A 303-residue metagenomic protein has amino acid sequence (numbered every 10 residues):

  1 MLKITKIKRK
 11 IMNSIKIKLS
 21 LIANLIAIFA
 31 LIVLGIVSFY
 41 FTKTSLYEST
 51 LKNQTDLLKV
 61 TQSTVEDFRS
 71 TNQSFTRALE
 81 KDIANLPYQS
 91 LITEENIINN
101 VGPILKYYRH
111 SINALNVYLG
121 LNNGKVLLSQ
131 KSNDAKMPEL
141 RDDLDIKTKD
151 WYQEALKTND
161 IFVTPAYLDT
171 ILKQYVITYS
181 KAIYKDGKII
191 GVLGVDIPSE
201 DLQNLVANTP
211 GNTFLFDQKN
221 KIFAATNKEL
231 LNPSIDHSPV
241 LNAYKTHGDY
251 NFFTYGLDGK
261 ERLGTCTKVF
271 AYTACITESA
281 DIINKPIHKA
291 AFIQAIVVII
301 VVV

Functional and structural regions predicted by a protein language model:
M1-N13: Non-catalytic regulatory/interaction regions at protein termini and inter-domain linkers
I4-T5, K52-V60, D67-D160: Extracytoplasmic/periplasmic sensory segments of membrane signal-transduction proteins
N13-L91, A271: Juxtamembrane extracytoplasmic/periplasmic/luminal helical "stalk" adjacent to the first N-terminal
S20, N24, I28, L215 (+2 more regions): Cytoplasm-proximal transmembrane signaling helix
I98-S111, K188, V192-L230: Solvent-exposed, extracytoplasmic
H110-S111, N122-I197, L202-L205, T254-L257: Extracytoplasmic/periplasmic ligand-binding sensor regions of membrane-associated signaling proteins
G124-N133, N220-N227, G264-C266: Amphipathic coiled-coil signal-relay and dimerization helices
K219, K228-Q294: Extracellular/periplasmic juxtamembrane segments that couple receptor/chemosensory ectodomains to their
